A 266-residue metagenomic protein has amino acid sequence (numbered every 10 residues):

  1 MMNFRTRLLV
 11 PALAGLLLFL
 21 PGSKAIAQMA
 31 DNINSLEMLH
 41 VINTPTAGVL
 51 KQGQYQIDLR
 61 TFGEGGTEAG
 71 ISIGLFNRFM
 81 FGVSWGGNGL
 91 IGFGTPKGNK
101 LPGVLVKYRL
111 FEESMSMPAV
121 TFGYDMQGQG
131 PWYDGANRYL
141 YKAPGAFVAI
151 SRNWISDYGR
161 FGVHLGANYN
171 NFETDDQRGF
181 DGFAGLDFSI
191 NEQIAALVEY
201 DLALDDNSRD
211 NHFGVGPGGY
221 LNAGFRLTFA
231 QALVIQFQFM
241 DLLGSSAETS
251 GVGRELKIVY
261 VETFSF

Functional and structural regions predicted by a protein language model:
M2-A12: Bacterial N-terminal signal peptides that target proteins for export
V10-P21: Bacterial N-terminal signal peptides
P21-A27: Sec/Tat signal peptide C-region and signal peptidase I cleavage site
A27-F161, A167-F172, D187-A195, E199-F266: Transmembrane beta-barrel domains of Gram-negative outer membranes and organellar outer membranes
D181-L186: A contiguous pocket-lining binding segment that forms or flanks enzyme active sites
